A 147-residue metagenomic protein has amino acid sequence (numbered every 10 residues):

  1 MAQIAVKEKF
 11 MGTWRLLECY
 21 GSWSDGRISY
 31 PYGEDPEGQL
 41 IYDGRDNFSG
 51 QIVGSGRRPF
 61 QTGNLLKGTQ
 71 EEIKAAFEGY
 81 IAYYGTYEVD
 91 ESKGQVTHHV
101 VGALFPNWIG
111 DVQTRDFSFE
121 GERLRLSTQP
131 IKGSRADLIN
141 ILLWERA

Functional and structural regions predicted by a protein language model:
M1-A147: Lipid interaction determinants
